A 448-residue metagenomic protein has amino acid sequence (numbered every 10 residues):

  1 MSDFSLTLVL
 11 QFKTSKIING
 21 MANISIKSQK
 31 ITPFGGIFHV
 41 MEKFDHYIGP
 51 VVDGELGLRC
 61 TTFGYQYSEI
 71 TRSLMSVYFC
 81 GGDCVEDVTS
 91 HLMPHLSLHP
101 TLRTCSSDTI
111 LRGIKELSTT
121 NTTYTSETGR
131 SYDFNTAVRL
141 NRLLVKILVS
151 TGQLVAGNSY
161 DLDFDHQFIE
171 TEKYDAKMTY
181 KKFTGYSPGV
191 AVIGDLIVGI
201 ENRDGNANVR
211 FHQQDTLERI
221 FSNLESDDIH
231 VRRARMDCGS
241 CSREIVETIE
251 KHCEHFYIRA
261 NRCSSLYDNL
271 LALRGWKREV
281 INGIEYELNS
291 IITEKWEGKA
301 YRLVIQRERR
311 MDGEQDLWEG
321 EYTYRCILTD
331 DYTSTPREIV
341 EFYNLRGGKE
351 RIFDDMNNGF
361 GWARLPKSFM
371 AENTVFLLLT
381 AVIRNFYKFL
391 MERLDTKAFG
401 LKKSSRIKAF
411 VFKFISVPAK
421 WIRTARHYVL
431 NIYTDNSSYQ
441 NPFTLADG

Functional and structural regions predicted by a protein language model:
S2-F183, G189-N206, Q213-D227, S416-G448: Dynamic "connector" segments at or just before major functional cores
S15-G20, P50-G54, L92, W318-T323 (+3 more regions): Short acidic (Asp/Glu) and glycine-rich catalytic loops that position anionic groups and cofactors
A22, H255-N358, L445-G448: An anionic, glycine-rich sequence signature occurring as long contiguous blocks
S73-L74, V88, S106-I110, N158-F168 (+7 more regions): Short, conserved catalytic/metal-binding motifs centered on acidic residues
V88, V280, P336-M370, V375 (+2 more regions): Short amphipathic alpha-helical "interface-anchor" segments enriched in bulky aromatics
S97-L98, R112, I169-T171, V198 (+9 more regions): Flexible loop/turn segments at secondary-structure boundaries
V209-S265: Domain-level cores of phosphate- or acyl-group-handling catalytic modules
A363-L394, A398-R426: Basic, amphipathic alpha-helical segments enriched in Lys/Arg and hydrophobic/aromatic residues
